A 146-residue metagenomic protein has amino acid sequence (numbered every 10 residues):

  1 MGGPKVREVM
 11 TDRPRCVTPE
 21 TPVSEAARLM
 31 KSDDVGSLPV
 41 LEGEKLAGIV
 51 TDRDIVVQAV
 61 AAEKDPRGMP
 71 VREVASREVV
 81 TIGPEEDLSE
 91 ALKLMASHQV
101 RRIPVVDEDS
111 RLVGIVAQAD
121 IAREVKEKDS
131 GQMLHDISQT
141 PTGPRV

Functional and structural regions predicted by a protein language model:
M1-L38, G143: A contiguous, well-structured "functional interface" segment within a domain
M1-R13, T51-T81, E85-A96, L112 (+1 more regions): Tandem CBS (Bateman) regulatory domains
V9, A27-R28, E42-E44, A62-K64: Short hydrophobic/aromatic-rich motifs at helix boundaries and adjacent loops
C16-D34, I82-Q99, V106, V125: The conserved cystathionine-beta-synthase
M30-D33, L38-D54, M95, I103-A119: A glycine-centered beta-loop-beta connector
